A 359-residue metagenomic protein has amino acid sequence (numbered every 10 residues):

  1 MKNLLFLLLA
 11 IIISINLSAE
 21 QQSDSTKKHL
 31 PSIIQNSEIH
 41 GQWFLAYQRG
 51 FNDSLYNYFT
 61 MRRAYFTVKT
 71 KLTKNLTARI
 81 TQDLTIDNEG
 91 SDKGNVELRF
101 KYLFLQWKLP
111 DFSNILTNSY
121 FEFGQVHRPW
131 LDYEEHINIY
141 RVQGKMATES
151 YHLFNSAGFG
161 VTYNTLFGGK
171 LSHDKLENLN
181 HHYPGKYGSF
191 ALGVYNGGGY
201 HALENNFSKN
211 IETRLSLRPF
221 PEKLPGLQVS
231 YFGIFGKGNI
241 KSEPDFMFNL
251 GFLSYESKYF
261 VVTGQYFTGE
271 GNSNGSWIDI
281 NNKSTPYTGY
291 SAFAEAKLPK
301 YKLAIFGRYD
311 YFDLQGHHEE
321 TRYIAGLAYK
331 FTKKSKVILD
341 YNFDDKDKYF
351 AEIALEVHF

Functional and structural regions predicted by a protein language model:
M1-K28: Cleavable N-terminal export/targeting peptides
D24, S32, S208, S216-L314 (+1 more regions): Detector for outer-membrane/organellar transmembrane beta-barrel domains, recognizing the amphipathic beta-strand
H29-G197, N205-E212, S216-K223, S291-E295 (+2 more regions): Outer membrane beta-barrel
D53-Y58, T85-E97, Y200-S208, K237-D245 (+3 more regions): Solvent-exposed loop/turn segments connecting transmembrane beta-strands in outer-membrane beta-barrel proteins
G198, I324-A328: C-terminal structured domain segments
A304-R308, A328, S335-N342: Conserved active-site loop/cleft motifs that coordinate metal ions or position small ligands
D347-F359: Outer-membrane beta-barrel "beta-signal"
